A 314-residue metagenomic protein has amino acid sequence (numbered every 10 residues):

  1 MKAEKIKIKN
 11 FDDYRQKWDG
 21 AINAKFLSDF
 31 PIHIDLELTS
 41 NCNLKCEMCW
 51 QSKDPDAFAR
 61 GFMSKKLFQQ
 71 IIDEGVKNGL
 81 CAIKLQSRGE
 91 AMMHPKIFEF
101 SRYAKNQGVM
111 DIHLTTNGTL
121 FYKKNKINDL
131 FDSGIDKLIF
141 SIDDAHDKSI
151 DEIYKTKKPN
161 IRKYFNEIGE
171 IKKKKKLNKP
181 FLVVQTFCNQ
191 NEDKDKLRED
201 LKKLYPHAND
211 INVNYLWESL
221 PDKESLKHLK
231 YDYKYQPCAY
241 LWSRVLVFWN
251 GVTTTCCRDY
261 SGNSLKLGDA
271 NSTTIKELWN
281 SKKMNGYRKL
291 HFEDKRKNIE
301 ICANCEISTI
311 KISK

Functional and structural regions predicted by a protein language model:
M1-Q16, D259-T273: A broadly conserved sequence feature marking short terminus-proximal activation segments in nucleic acid-centric
K2-K137, S149-P159, I312: Conserved alpha-helical substructure of the radical SAM core
N41, K45, P237, I301: The −1 position to Zn-ligating cysteines in a subset of zinc-ribbon hairpins
H94-S225: Conserved AdoMet/S-adenosylmethionine-binding subsite of the radical SAM
N166-V183, K202-Q236, T253, C257-I312: C-terminal accessory region of radical SAM enzymes
A239-L241: Short, small/polar residue-rich loop motifs at catalytic or cofactor-binding pockets
F248: Short, acidic, Ser/Thr-enriched surface-loop or helix-capping motifs
